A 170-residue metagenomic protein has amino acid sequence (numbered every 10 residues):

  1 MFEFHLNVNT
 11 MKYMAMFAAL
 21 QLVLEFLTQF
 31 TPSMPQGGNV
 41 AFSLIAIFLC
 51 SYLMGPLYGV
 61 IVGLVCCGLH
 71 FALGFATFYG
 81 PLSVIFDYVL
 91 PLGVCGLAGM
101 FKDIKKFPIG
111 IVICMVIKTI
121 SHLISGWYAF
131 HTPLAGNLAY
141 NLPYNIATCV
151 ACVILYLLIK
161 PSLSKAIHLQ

Functional and structural regions predicted by a protein language model:
M1-Q170: Loop-helix junctions at membrane interfaces
